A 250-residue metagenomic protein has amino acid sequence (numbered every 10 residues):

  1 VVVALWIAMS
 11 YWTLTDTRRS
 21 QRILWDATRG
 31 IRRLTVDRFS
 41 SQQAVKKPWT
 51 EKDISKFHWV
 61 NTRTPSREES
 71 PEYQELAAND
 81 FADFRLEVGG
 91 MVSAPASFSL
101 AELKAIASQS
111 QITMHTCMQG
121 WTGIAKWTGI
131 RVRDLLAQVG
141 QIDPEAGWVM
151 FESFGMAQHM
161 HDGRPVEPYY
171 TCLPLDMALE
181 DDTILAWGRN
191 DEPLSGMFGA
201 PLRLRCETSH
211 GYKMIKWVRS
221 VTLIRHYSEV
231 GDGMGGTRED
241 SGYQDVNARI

Functional and structural regions predicted by a protein language model:
V1-N79, L86, Q138-I250: Extended, aromatic/histidine-rich regions of cofactor-dependent oxidoreductases associated with respiratory
Q74-W127: A glycine-rich, hydrophobic loop/mini-helix early in the fold
P95, A125-T128, D134, G196 (+1 more regions): Basic, gly/Ser/Thr/Pro-rich low-complexity segments located predominantly at protein N termini
S99, T128-R131, D162, P174: Helix N-cap / beta->alpha transition motif
M114-M156: Extracellular-facing segments of soluble proteins and assemblies that are Gly/Ser/Thr-biased and enriched in aromatics
